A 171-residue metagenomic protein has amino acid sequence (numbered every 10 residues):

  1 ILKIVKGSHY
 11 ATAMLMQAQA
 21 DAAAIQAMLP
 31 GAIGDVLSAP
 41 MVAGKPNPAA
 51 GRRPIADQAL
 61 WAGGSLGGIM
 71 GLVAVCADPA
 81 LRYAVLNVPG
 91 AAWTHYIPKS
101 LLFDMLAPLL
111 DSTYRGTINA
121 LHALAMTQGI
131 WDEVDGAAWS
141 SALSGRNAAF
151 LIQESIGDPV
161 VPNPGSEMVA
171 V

Functional and structural regions predicted by a protein language model:
I1-K45: Cap/lid segment of the alpha/beta-hydrolase catalytic domain
V5-Q17, A49, W61-A62, I118 (+1 more regions): Alpha-helix capping and helix-loop boundary segments enriched in small/acidic/polar residues
S8, T12-Q19, G64, G71-A74 (+2 more regions): Hydrophobic alpha-helical scaffolding
M16-A24, I69, N163-E167, V171: A structural signal for well-ordered alpha-helical segments within the folded catalytic domains of diverse enzymes
A27, A32-N47, M126-L143: A Trp-anchored, charged/polar loop motif used as the substrate-binding/catalytic surface of acyl/ester-handling
G34-P98: Primarily recognizes the serine-hydrolase "nucleophile elbow" in alpha/beta-hydrolase and SGNH/GDSL folds
V73-P79, Y83, P89-Y96, L101-V171: Serine-hydrolase catalytic core
